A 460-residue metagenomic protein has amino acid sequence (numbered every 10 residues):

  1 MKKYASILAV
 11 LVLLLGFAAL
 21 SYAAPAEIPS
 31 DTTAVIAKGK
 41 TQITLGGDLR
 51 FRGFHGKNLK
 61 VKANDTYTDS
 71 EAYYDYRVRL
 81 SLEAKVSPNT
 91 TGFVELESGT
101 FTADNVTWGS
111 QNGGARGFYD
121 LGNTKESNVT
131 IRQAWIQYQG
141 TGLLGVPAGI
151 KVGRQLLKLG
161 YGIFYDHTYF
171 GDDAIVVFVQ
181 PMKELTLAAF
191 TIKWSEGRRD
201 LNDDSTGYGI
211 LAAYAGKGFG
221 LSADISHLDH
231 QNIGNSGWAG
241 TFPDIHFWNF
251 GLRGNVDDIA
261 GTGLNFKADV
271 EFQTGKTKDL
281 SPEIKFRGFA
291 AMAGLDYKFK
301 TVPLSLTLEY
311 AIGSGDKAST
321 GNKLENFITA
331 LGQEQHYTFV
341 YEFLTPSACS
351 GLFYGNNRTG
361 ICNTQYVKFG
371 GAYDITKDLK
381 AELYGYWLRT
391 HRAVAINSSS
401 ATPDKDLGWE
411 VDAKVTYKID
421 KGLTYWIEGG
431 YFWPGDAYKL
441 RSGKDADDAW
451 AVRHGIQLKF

Functional and structural regions predicted by a protein language model:
M1-A5: Positively charged n-region of N-terminal signal peptides that target proteins for export
A9-G16: Bacterial N-terminal signal peptides
G16-I150, R154, I175-K183, I245-H246 (+3 more regions): Beta-barrel outer-membrane channel/assembly domains of diderm bacteria
L159-F164: A conserved hydrophobic secondary-structure block that centers on an alpha-helix together with its immediately flanking
L185-A268: Internal metal/ion-chelating core segments
K285-E334: Long, well-ordered mid-to-C-terminal structural blocks that present hydrophobic/aromatic surfaces
T320-I361: Flexible glycine-rich, low-complexity coil/linker segments exposed to the extracellular/periplasmic environment
